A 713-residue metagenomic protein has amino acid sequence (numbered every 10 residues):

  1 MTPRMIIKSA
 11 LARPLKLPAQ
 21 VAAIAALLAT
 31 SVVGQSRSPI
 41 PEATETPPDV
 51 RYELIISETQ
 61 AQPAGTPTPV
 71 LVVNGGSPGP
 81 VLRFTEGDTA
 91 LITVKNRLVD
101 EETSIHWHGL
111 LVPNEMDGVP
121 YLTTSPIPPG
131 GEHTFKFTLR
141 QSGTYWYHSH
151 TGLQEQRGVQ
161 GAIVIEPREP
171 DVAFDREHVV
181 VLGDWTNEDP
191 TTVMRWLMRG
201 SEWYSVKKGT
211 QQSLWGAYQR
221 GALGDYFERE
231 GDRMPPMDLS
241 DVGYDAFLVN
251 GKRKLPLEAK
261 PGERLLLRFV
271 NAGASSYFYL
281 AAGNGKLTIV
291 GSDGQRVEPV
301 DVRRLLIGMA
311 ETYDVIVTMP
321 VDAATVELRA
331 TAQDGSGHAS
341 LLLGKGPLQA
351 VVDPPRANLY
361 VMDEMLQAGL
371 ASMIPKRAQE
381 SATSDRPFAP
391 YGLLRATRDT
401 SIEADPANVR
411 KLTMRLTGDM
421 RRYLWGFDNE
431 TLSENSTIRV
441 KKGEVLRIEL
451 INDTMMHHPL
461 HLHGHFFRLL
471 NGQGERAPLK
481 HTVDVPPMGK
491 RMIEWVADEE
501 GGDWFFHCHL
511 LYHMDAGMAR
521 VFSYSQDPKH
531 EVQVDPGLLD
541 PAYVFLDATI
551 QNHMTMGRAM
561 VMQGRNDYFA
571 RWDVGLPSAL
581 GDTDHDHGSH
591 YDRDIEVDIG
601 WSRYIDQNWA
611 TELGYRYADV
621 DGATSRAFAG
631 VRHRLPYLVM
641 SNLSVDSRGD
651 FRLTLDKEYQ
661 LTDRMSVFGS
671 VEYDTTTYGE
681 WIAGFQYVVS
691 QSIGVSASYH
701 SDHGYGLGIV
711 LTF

Functional and structural regions predicted by a protein language model:
Q35-M309, V315-I316, P347-S384, L412-G418 (+4 more regions): Histidine-centered copper-binding motifs that mark active-site loops of extracellular/periplasmic copper enzymes
L266, D314, R447, M492 (+7 more regions): Membrane-embedded beta-strand positions in outer-membrane beta-barrel channels/transporters
A272, Q333, L511, T549-Q551 (+7 more regions): Outer-membrane beta-barrel pore domains and translocons
A310, Y524-Y591, I595-I599, R603 (+5 more regions): Outer-membrane beta-barrel initiation region
L546-A548, A570-W572, T611-L613, S641-L643 (+3 more regions): Membrane-embedded beta-strand positions of outer-membrane beta-barrel proteins
G564-N566, Y604-N608, R634-L638, Q660-R664 (+2 more regions): Outer-membrane beta-barrel channels and translocator barrels
D656, Q660-V688: Outer membrane beta-barrel transmembrane domains
A683-Y687, Q691, S701-F713: Outer-membrane beta-barrel "beta-signal"
